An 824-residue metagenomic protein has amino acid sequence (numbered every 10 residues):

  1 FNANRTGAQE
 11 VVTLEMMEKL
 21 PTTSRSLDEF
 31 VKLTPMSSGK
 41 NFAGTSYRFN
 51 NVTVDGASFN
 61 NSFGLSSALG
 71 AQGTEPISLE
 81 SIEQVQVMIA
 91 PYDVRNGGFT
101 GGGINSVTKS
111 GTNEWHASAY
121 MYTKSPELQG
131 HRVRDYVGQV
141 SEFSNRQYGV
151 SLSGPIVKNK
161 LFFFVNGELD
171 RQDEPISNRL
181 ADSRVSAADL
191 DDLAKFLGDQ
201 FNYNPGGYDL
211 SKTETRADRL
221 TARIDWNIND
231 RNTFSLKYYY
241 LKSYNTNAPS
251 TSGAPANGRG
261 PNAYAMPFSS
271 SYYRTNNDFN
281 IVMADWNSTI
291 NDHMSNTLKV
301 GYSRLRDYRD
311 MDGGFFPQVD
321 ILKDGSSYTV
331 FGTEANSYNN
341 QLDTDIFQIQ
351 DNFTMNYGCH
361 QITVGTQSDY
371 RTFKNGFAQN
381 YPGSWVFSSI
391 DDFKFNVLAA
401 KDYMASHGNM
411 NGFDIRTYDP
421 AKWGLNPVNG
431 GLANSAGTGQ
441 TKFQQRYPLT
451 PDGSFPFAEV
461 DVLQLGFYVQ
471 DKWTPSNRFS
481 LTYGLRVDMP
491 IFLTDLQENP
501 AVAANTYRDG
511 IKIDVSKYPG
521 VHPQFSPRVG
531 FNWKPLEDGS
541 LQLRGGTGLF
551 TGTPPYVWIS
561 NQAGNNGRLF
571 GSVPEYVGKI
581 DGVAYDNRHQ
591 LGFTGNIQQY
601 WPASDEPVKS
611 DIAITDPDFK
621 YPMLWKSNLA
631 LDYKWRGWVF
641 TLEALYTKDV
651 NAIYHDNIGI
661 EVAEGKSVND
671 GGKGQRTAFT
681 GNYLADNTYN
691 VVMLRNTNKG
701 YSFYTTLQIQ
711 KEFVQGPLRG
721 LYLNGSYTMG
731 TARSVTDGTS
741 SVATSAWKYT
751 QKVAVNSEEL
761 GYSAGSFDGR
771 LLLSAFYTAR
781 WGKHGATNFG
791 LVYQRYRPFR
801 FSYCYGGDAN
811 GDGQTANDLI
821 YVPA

Functional and structural regions predicted by a protein language model:
F1-S110, Y136, G149-S151, D170: Periplasmic N-terminal accessory/gating domains of Gram-negative outer-membrane beta-barrel systems
S66-S67, L79-Q86, V94-G103, K109-D191 (+2 more regions): Outer-membrane beta-barrel translocator/receptor signature
S81, T100-G102, R146-V150, D218-A222 (+10 more regions): Hydrophobic, lipid-facing positions within transmembrane beta-strands of outer-membrane proteins
V94-G97, G111-H116, V157-K160, R231 (+8 more regions): Short loop/turn motifs that connect adjacent beta-strands in outer-membrane beta-barrel proteins
A119-S125, V165-L169, L236-Y240, L298-R304 (+7 more regions): Transmembrane beta-barrel strands of outer-membrane/channel proteins
D199, T213-R216, N229-Y468, D509 (+4 more regions): Replace "related TpsB outer-membrane translocases also match" with "some related outer-membrane beta-barrels such as
R478, F492, K620-K626, K634-A824: Short, solvent-exposed micro-motifs at the edges of structured domains
L496-S526, G530-M693, A824: Solvent-exposed loop/turn elements at secondary-structure boundaries
